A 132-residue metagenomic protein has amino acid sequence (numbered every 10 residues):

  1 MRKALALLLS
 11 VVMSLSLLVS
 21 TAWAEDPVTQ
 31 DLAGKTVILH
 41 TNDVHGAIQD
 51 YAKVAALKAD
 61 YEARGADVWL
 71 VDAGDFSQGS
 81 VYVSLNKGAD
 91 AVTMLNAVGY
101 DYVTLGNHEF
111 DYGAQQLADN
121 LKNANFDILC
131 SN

Functional and structural regions predicted by a protein language model:
M1-R2, N132: Short intrinsically disordered, low-complexity coil segments enriched in acidic
R2-W23: Sec-dependent N-terminal signal peptides of Gram-positive bacterial secreted proteins and lipoproteins
E25-N132: Acidic, metal/ion-coordinating pockets
